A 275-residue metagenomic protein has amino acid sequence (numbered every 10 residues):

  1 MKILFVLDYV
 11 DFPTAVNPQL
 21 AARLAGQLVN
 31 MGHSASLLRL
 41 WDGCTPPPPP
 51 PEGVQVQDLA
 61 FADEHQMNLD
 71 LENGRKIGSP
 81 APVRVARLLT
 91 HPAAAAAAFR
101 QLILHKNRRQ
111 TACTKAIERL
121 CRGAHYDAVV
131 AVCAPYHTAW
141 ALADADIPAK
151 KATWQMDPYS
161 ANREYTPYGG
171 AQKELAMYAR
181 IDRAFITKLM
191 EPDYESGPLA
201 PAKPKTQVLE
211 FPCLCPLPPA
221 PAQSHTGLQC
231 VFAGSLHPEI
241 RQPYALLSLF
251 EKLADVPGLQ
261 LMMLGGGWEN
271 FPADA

Functional and structural regions predicted by a protein language model:
M1-Q66, S248-D255: N-terminal subdomain of nucleotide-sugar transferases
I3, A128, L142-N162: Active-site proximal beta-strand in glycosyltransferases
G43-R108: A conserved catalytic-core segment of Leloir-type glycosyltransferases
A98-T114, V129-P148: An aromatic- and histidine-rich active-site surface loop
R108, E118, H137, P167-I186: Membrane-proximal helix-turn-helix segments that form the acceptor-binding/catalytic region of lipid-linked
A179-T206: A short, active-site helix/loop in glycosyltransferases that binds the activated sugar's phosphate group
M190, F211-P212: Carbohydrate-associated surface elements
C215-P216, S224-A275: Conserved catalytic-core segment of nucleotide-activated headgroup transferases in glycan assembly
